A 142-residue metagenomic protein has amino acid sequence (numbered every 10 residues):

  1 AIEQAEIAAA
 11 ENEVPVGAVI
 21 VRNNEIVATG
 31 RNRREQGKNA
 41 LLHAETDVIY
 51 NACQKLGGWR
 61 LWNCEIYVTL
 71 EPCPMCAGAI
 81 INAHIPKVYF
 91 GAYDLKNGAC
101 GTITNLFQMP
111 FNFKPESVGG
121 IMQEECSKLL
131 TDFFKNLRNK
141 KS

Functional and structural regions predicted by a protein language model:
A1, A5-A8, A18, A28 (+2 more regions): Small-residue (primarily alanine) positions within well-ordered alpha-helices, especially packing/interaction faces
I2-E11, P72-S142: Zinc-dependent deaminase
N12-V16, W62: Short, basic and Ser/Thr-rich N-terminal targeting/leader segments
V14-P15, E35-H43, E71, G101 (+1 more regions): Residues at secondary-structure transition points
V16-N24: Short beta-strand scaffold segments in enzyme catalytic cores
V27-R34, K114: Short beta->alpha transition motifs characteristic of CBS
R34, V68, A92: Residues that line or immediately flank small-molecule/substrate-binding pockets and catalytic motifs
K38-L42, T46-I81: Helix-adjacent hinge/juxtasegments
